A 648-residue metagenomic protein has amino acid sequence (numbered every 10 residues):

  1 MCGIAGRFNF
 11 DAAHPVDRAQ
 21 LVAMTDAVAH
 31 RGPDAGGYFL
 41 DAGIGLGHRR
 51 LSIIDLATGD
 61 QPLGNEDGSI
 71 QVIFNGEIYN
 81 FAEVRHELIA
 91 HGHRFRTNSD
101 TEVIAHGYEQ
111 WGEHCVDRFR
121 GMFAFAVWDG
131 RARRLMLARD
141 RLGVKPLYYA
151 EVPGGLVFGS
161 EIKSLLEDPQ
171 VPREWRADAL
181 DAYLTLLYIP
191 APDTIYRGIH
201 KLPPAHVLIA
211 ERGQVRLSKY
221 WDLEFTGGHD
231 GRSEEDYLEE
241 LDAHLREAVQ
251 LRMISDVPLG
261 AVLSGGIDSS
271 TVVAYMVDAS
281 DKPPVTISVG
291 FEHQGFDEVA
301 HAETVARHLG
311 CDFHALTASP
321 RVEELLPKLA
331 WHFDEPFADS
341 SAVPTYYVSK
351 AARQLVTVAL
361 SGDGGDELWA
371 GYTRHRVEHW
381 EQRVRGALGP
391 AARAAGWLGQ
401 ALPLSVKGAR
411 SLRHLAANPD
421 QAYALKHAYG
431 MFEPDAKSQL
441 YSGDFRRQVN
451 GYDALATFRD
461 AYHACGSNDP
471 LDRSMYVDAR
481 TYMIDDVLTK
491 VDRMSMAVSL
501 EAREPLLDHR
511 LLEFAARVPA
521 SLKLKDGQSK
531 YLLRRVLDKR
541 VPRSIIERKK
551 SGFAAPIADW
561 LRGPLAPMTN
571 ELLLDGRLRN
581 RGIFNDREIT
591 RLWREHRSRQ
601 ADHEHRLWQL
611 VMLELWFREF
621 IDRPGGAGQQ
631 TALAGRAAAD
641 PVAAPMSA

Functional and structural regions predicted by a protein language model:
M1-F333, T345, S349, K539 (+5 more regions): Cysteine-centered catalytic environments shared across enzyme families
M1-I4, F8, A23, D41 (+8 more regions): Adenosyl-5′-phosphate
E87, D168, L368-G371, F514: Residues that scaffold the ATP/ADP-binding catalytic core of kinase and kinase-like folds
R141, Y347-S405, Y482, V487 (+1 more regions): Active-site adenylate/phosphate-handling loop in enzymes that bind or generate adenylated species
I162, E381, R534-R535: Acceptor-binding helix/loop patch of EC 2.4 sugar-transfer enzymes, predominantly nucleotide-sugar-dependent
L259-D268, H293-Q294, S340-V343, L368 (+2 more regions): Glycine-rich loop motifs involved in handling phospho/adenylate chemistry
A330-H332, T373-W380, A627-G628: Short secondary-structure boundary/capping segments
D334-D339: Short, flexible loop segments at the rims of nucleotide/cofactor-binding pockets, characterized by
